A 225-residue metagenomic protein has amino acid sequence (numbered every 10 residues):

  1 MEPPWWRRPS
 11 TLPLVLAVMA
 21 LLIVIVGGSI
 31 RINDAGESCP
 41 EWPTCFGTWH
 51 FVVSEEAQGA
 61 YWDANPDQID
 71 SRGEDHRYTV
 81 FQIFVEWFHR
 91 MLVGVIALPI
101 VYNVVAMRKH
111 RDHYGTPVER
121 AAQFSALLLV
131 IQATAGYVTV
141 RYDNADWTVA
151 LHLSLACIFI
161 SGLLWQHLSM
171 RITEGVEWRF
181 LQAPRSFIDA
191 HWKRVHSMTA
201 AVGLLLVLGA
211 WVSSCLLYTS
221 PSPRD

Functional and structural regions predicted by a protein language model:
M1-P4, T173-H191: Membrane-interfacial, low-structure loops and terminal tails that flank and connect transmembrane helices in multi-pass
L12-G36, V202-W211: N-terminal signal-anchor transmembrane alpha helix
P13, G115-S125, V195: Membrane-interfacial loop-to-transmembrane alpha-helix junctions, especially the N-terminal start
I30-H76: Histidine-/acidic- and/or cysteine-rich, low-complexity loops and terminal segments associated with membrane
W62-A97: Individual transmembrane alpha-helix segments
I96-P99, A156-R171: Hydrophobic cores of alpha-helical transmembrane segments in multi-pass inner/ER membrane proteins, independent
Y142-L155: Non-cytosolic membrane-interface motifs at loop->transmembrane helix junctions
Y218-D225: Conserved small/polar residues in nucleotide/adenosyl-binding loops
